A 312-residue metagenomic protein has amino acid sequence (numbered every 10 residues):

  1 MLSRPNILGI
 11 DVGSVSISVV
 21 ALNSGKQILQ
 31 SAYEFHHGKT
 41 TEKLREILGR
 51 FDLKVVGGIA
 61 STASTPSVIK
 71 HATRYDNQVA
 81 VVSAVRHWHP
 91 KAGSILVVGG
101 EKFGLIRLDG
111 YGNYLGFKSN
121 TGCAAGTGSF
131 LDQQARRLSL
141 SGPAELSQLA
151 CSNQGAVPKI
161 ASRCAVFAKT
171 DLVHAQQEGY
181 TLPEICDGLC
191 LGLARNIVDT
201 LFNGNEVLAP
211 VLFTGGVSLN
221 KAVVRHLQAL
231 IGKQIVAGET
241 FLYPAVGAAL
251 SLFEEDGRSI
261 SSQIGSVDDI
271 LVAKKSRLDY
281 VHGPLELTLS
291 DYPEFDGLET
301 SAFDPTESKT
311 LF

Functional and structural regions predicted by a protein language model:
L2-G25, G93-G112, P158, P305-F312: Gly/Thr-rich phosphate-binding beta-strand-loop-beta motif of the actin/hexokinase/Hsp70
R4-E42, E46, G116-G122: Short glycine-rich, Thr/Ser-proximal phosphate-binding strand/loop in the N-terminal lobe of ATP-dependent enzymes
S24-G25, Q30-H36, L48-A80, F103-R107 (+1 more regions): Short beta-strand-loop/turn "lid" adjacent to the catalytic site in phosphate-handling enzymes
E34-H36, T73-S83, L96-G100, K118-G126 (+3 more regions): Active-site nucleophile and cofactor-binding loops and adjacent substrate-binding regions of central metabolic enzymes
T65, N203-L230, T240-P244: Glycine-rich phosphate-binding loops at beta-strand->alpha-helix junctions
N113-C151, K169, F241-P244, L250-D256: Glycine-rich phosphate-binding loop plus the immediately following alpha-helix
A168-D199: Adenine-nucleotide phosphate-binding core of ATP-dependent small-molecule kinases
E254-L311: Acidic, glycine/GT-rich loop-and beta-edge segments that sit at the periphery of enzyme/chaperone cores
